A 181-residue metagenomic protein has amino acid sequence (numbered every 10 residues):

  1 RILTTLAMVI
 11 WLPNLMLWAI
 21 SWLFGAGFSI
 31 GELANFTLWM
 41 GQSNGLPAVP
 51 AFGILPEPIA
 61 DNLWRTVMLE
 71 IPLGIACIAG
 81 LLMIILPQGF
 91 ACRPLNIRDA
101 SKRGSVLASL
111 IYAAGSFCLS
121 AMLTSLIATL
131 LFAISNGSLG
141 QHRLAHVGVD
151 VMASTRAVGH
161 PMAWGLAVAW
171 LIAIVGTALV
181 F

Functional and structural regions predicted by a protein language model:
R1-L73, A133-F181: Long, glycine/tryptophan/cysteine-rich extracytoplasmic
I2-N14, A108-M122: Alpha-helical transmembrane segments and their helix-start/interface "positive-inside/aromatic belt" motifs in integral
I20, A79-M83, P87, I127-L131 (+2 more regions): Alpha-helical membrane-inserting segments
L69-M83, A114-T124: C-terminal substrate/ligand-recognition segments
G89-A113: Membrane-interfacial, low-structure loops and terminal tails that flank and connect transmembrane helices in multi-pass
K102-R103, M122, G140-A145: Membrane-embedded alpha-helical hairpins and interfacial helices in multi-pass inner-membrane proteins
